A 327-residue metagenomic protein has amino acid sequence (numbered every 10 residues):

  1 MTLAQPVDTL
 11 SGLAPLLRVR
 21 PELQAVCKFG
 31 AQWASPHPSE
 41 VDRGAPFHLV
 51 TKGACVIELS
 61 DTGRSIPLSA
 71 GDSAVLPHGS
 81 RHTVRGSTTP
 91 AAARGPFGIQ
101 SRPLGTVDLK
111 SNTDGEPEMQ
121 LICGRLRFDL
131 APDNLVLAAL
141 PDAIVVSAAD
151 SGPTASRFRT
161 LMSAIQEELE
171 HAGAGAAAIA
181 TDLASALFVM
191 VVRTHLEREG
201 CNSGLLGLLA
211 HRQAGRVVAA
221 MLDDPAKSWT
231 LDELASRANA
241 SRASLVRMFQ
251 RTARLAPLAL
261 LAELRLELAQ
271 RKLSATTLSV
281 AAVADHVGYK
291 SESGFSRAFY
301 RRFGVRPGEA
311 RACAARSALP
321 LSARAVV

Functional and structural regions predicted by a protein language model:
M1-S73, S80-N112: Generic protein-terminus/edge-of-domain signal
V50, M221-D224, L273: Short helix-to-turn junction characteristic of helix-turn-helix DNA-binding domains, especially the helix
G53, K227, T276-T277, G288: Flexible coil/turn residues that form the inter-helical turn or adjacent wing/linker of helix-turn-helix
S65, S228, T277-L278, S293: Residue at a beta-strand N-cap/secondary-structure junction
P67, S73-V75, R81-S87, S296 (+2 more regions): N-terminal basic, amphipathic alpha-helical segments
I122-D223: An amphipathic alpha-helical interaction segment
A186, M190-L196, R216-E267, A284-E309 (+1 more regions): Basic/polar phosphate-binding segments, predominantly the helix-turn-helix DNA-binding elements of transcriptional
